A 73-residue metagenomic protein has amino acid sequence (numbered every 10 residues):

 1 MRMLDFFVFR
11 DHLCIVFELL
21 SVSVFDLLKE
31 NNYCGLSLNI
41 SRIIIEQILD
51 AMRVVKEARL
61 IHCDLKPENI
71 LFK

Functional and structural regions predicted by a protein language model:
R2-L13: Short beta-strand micro-motifs within the conserved protein kinase catalytic domain, predominantly in the N-lobe
D11-C14, L19-K73: Conserved alphaE helix
